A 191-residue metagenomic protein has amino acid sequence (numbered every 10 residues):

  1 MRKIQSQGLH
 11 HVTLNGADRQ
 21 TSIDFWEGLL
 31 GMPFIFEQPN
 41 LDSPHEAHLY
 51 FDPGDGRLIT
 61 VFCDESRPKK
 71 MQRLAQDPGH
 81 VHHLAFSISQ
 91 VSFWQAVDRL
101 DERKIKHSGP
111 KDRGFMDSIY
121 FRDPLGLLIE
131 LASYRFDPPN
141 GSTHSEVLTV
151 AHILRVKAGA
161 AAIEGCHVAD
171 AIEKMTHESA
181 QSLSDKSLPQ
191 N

Functional and structural regions predicted by a protein language model:
M1-I4: A detector for short, charged/polar N-terminal pre-domain segments
Q7, A17-T21, D77-G79, L84-L128 (+2 more regions): Vicinal oxygen chelate
H10-L14: Mature N-terminal segment immediately following signal peptide/propeptide cleavage in secreted/periplasmic
N15-I59: Core segments of cupin and vicinal oxygen chelate
H45, S66-Q72: A short, acidic/glycine-rich surface segment
G54-L58, E65-R67, V91-F93: Short, charged/polar surface micro-motifs in flexible loops or helix N-caps
L58-V61, E130-L131: Short glycine-/small-residue motifs
